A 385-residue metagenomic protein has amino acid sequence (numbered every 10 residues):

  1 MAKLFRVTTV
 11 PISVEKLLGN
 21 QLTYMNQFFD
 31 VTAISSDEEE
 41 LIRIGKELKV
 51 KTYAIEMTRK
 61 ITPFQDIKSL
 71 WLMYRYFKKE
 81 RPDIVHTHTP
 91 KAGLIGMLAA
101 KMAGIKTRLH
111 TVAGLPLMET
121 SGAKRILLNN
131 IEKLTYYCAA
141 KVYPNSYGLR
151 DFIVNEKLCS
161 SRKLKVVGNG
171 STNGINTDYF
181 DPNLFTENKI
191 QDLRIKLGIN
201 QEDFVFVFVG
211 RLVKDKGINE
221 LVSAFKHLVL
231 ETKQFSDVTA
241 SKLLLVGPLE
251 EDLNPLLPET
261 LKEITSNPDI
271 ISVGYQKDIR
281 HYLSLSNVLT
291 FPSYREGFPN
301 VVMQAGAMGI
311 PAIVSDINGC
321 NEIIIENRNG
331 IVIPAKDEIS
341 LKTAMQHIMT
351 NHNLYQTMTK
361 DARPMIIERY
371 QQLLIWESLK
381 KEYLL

Functional and structural regions predicted by a protein language model:
E15-N20, F204-L230, I339: A conserved mid-protein helix/loop that constitutes part of the nucleotide-sugar donor-binding site
S35-E39, S171, V209, A240-L256: Glycosyltransferase donor-sugar binding loop
E39-R43, A139-Y179: A short, active-site helix/loop in glycosyltransferases that binds the activated sugar's phosphate group
D192-I195, S340, H347, L354-R369 (+1 more regions): A short, well-ordered alpha-helix in the C-terminal region of glycosyltransferases
G247, L257-G274: Nucleotide-activated donor-binding/catalytic signature segment of Leloir-type glycosyltransferases, i.e., the conserved
Y275, Y294: Aromatic "clamp/platform" in nucleotide-sugar-dependent glycosyltransferases that forms part of the donor/acceptor
V302, P311-V314, I324: Short hydrophobic beta-strand element within catalytic cores of glycosyltransferases and related nucleotide-activated
E326-N327, I331-E338, H347-N353: Conserved acidic donor-binding segment of nucleotide-sugar-dependent glycosyltransferases
